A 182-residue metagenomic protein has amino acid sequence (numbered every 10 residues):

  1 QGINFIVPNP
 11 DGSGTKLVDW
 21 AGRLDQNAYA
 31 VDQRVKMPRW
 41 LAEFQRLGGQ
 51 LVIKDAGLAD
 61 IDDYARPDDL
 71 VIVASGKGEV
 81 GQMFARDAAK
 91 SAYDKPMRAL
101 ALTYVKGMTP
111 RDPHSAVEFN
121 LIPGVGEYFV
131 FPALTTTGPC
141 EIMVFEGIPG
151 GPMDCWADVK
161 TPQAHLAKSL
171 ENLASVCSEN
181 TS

Functional and structural regions predicted by a protein language model:
Q1-V31, L102: Active-site-adjacent segment of FAD-dependent monooxygenases/related oxidoreductases
N27-I53, D62-D69, A88: Helical element adjacent to the flavin cofactor pocket in flavoenzyme catalytic cores
D55-L58, K77-G78: Short beta->alpha connector loops
D63, E79-M83, G151-M153: Short catalytic/ligand-binding loop motif for oxyanion handling, primarily in non-cytosolic enzymes, centered on
D69-L70, A74-V80: Glycine-/small-residue-rich beta->alpha transition segments that form the dinucleotide
F84-E118: Central beta-strand plus flanking loop segment that forms part of the substrate or channel wall within the catalytic
T109-A133: Mid-domain catalytic core of redox enzymes that form a hydrophobic substrate pocket/lid adjacent to a catalytic redox
G124-S182: Conserved FAD/dinucleotide-binding core of flavoprotein oxidoreductases
